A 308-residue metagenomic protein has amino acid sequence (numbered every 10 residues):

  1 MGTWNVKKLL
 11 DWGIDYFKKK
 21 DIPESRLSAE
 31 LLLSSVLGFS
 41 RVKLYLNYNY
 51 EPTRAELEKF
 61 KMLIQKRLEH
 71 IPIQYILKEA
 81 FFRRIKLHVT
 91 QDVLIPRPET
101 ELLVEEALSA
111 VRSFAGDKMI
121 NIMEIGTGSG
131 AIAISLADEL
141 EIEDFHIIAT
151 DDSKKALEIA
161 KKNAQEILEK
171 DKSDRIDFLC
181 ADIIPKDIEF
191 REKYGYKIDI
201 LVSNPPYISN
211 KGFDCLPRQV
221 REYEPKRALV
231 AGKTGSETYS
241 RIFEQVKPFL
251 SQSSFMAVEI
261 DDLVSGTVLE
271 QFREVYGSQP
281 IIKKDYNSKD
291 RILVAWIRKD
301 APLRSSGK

Functional and structural regions predicted by a protein language model:
M1-F60: A short N-terminal interaction module
F17, V111, A164, L168 (+2 more regions): Conserved hydrophobic residues forming the short capping helix/wall of the S-adenosyl-L-methionine
L32, H70, T100, I132 (+5 more regions): Residue-level signal for inorganic ion chemistry
S35-A110: Conserved AdoMet
L102-C215: Conserved SAM/SAH cofactor-binding pocket of Class I
P206-E237: Mobile active-site "lid"/loop adjacent to the S-adenosyl-L-methionine
K233-W296: Conserved Class I SAM-dependent methyltransferase catalytic core
V294-D300, K308: C-terminal lobe and adjacent flexible extensions of AdoMet/dcAdoMet transferase-like proteins
